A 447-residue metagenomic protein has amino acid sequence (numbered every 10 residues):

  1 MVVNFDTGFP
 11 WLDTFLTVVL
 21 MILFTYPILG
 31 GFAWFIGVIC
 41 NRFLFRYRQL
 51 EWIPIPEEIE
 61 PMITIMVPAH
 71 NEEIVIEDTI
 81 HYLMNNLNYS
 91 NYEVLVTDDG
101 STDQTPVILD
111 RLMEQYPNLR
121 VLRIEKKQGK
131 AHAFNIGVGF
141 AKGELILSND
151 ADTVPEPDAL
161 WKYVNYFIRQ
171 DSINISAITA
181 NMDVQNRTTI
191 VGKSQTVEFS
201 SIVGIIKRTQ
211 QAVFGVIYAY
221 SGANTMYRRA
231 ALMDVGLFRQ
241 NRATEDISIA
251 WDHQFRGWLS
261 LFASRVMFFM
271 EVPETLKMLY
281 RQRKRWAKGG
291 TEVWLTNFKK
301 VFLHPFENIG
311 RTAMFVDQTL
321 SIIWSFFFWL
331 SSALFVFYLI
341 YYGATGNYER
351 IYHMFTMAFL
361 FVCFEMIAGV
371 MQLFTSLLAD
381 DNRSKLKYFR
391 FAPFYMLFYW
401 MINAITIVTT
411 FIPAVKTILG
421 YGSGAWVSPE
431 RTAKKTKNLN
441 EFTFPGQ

Functional and structural regions predicted by a protein language model:
A33-E60, K299-F315, Y338-Q447: Juxtamembrane C-terminal module of membrane proteins
F35-N91: N-terminal signal-anchor transmembrane helix
C40, Y116-R123, A131-A133, G143 (+4 more regions): Long helical/loop segments within the catalytic core of UDP-sugar-dependent glycosyltransferases, especially the large
E77, D103-L112, D158: Acidic helix N-cap motif at the loop->helix transition within catalytic regions of sugar-transfer enzymes
N91-G100, R120-R123: Short beta-strand/loop segment that forms part of the nucleotide-sugar
D98-V107, K126: A conserved acidic beta->alpha catalytic loop
I146: Short aromatic/hydrophobic "clamp" motif used to bind/position activated sugar donors
A250-F269: Catalytic donor-sugar/metal-binding loop of nucleotide-sugar-dependent glycosyltransferases
